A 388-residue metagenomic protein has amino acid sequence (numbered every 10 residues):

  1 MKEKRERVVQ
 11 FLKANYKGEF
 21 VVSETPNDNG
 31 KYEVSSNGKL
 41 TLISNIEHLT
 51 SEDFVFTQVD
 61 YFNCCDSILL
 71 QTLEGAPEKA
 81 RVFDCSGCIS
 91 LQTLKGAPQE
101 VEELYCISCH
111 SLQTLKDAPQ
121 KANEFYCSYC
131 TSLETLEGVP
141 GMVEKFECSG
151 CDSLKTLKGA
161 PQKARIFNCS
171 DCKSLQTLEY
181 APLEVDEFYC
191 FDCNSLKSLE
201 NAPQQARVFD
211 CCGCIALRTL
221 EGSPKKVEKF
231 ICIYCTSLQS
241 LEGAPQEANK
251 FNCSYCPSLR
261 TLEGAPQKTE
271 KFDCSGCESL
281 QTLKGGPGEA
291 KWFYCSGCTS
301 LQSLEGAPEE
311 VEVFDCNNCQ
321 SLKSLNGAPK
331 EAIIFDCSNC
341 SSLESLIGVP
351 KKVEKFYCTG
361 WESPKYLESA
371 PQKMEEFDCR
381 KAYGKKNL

Functional and structural regions predicted by a protein language model:
K2-E24, L42-E47, C358, C379 (+1 more regions): Catalytic phosphate/metal-binding cores of nucleic-acid and nucleotide-processing enzymes, i.e., regions that mediate
N15-C88, V101, A290: LRR N-terminal entry segment and analogous cap-like coil->beta motifs
L69-E368, Q372: Thr-biased low-complexity repeat/linker tracts and other Thr-enriched repetitive architectures
N387-L388: Ankyrin-repeat-protein effector appendages
